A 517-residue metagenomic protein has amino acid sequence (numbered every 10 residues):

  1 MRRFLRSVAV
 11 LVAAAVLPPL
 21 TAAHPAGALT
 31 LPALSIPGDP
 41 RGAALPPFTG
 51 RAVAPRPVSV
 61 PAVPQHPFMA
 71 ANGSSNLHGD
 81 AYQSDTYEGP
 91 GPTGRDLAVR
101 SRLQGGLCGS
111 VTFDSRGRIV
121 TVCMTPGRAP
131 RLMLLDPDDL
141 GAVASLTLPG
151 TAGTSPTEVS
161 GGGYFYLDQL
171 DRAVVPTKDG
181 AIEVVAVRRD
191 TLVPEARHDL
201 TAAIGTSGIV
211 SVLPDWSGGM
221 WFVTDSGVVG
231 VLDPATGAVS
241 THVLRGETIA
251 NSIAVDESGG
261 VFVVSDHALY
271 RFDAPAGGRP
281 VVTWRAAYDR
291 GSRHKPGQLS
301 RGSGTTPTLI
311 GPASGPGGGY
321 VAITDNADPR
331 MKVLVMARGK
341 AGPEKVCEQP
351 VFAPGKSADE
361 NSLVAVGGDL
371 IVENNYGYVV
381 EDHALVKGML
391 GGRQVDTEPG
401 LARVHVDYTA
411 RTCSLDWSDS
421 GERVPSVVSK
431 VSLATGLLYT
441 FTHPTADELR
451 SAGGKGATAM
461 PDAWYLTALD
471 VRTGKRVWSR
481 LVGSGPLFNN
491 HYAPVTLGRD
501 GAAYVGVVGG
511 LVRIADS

Functional and structural regions predicted by a protein language model:
R2-S145, L170, G510, D516-S517: Sequence/structural signature of beta-propeller modules and their immediately flanking N-terminal secretory/stalk
P92-G94, L146-T157, H198-G205, V281-S300 (+3 more regions): Surface-exposed loop and turn segments in beta-propeller and other repeat-based domains that flank or scaffold
L103-D114, T151-D168, A203-W216, G246-E257 (+5 more regions): Repeated scaffold domains used in trafficking and secretory/extracellular systems, primarily beta-propellers
G117-T125, D171-T177, G218-V223, G259-V264 (+6 more regions): Short beta-strand elements that form the blades of beta-propeller/WD-repeat-like and other beta-sheet-rich scaffold
C123, G318-D325, E360-P486: Loop/turn-rich, solvent-exposed surfaces of beta-rich toroidal or solenoidal domains
P126-D136, D179-R188, S226-D233, H267-D273 (+4 more regions): Structural motif
T147-G162, D179-A181, V185-S217, V223-V228 (+2 more regions): Asp-box/WD-like beta-propeller blade repeats and closely related beta-sheet repeat scaffolds
N489-S517: Blade-level signature of beta-propeller repeat domains, shared across WD40, Kelch, NHL, RCC1 and BNR/Asp-box propellers
